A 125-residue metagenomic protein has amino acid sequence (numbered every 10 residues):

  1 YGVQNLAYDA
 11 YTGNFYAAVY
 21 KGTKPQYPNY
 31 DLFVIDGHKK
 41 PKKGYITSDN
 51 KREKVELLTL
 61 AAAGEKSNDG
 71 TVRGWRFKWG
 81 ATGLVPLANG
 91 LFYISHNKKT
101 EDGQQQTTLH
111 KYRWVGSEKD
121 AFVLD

Functional and structural regions predicted by a protein language model:
Y1-G74, G80-G83: Loop/turn-rich, solvent-exposed surfaces of beta-rich toroidal or solenoidal domains
Y11-G13, A88-L91: Short coil/turn segments that connect the beta-strands within blades of beta-propeller domains
Y20-T23, G90, N97-T100: Residue-level signature of beta-propeller blades and closely related beta-rich strand-turn architectures in secreted
F77-K78, T100: Beta-propeller domains
V85, I94-S95: Conserved catalytic or regulatory cores that recognize and/or transform ribose-phosphate-containing ligands
N97-D125: Sequence/structural signature of beta-propeller modules and their immediately flanking N-terminal secretory/stalk
